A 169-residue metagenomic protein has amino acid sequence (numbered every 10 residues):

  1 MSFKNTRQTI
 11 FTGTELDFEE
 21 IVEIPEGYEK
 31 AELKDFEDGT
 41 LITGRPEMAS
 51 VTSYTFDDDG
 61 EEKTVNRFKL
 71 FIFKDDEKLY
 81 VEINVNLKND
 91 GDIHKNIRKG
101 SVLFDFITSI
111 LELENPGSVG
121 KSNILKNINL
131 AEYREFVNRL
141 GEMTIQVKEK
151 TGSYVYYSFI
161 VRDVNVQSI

Functional and structural regions predicted by a protein language model:
S2-I169: Short beta-rich binding modules
